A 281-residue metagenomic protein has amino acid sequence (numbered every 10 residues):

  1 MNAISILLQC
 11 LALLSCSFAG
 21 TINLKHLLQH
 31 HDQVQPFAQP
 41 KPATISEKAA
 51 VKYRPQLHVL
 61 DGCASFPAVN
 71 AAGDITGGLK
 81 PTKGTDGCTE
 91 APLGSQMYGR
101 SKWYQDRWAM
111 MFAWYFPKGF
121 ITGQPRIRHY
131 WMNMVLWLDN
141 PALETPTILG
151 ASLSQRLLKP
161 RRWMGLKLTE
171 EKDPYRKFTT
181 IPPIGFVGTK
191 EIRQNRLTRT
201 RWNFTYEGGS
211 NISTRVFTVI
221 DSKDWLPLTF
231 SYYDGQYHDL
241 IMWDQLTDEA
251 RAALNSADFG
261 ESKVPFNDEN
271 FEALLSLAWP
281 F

Functional and structural regions predicted by a protein language model:
M1-T21: Fungal secretory targeting signals
G20-M132, L149-F281: A domain-level signal for the mature, folded cores of soluble proteins
I127-T145: A short, surface-exposed beta-strand/turn
